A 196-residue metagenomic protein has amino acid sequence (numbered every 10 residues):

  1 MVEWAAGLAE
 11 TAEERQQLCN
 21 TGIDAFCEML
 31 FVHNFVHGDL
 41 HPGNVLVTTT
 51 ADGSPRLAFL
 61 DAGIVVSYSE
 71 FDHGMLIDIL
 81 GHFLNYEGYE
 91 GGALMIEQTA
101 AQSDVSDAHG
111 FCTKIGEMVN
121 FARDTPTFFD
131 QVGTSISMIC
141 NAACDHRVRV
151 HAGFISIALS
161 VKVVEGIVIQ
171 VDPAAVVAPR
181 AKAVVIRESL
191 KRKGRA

Functional and structural regions predicted by a protein language model:
M1-A196: Conserved catalytic cores of large enzyme domains
